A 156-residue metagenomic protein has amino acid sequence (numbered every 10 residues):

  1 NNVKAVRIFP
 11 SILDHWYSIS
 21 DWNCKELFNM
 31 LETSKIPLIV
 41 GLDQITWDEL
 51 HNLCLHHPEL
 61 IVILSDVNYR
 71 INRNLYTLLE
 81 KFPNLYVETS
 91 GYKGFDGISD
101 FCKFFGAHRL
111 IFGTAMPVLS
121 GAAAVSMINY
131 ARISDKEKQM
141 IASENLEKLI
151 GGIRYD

Functional and structural regions predicted by a protein language model:
N1-W16, W22, S34, F95 (+2 more regions): Mid-domain alpha/beta scaffold segments of enzyme catalytic cores
K4-A5, S20-I111: Catalytic pocket-lining loop regions of alpha/beta-barrel enzymes, especially the amidohydrolase/enolase/GH5 lineages
S11, Q44, I141: Residue-level "edge-of-site" marker
I12-D14, T46, I71, S120: Feature marks short, surface-exposed loop/turn motifs that line or immediately flank catalytic pockets and channel
A107-R109, A122-D156: Mid-to-C-terminal alpha-helical segments outside catalytic/metal-binding sites
A115: Active-site glycine-centered loops adjacent to acidic/histidine catalytic or metal-binding residues that shape
